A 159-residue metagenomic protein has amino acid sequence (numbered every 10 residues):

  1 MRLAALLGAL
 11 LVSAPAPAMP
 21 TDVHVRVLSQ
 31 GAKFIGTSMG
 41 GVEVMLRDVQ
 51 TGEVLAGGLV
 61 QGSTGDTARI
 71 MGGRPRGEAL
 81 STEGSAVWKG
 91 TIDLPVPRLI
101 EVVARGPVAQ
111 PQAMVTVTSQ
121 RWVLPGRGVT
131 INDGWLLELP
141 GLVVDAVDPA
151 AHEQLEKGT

Functional and structural regions predicted by a protein language model:
S13-P15: N-terminal signal peptide c-region/cleavage motif recognized by signal peptidases
A18-V25: Cleaved targeting-peptide boundary
V25-G36: Short amphipathic, basic-aromatic surface patches that mediate peripheral association with negatively charged
G36-E43: Short coil-to-beta strand junction motifs in C2/discoidin
E43-R47, V103: Beta-strand signatures of extracellular beta-sandwich domains
T51-I100: Tryptophan-paired
L94-V115: Short acidic/polar inter-strand loop motif in beta-rich domains
W122-T159: Short, compositionally biased P/S/T/A/G/V-rich stretches that sit at domain boundaries
